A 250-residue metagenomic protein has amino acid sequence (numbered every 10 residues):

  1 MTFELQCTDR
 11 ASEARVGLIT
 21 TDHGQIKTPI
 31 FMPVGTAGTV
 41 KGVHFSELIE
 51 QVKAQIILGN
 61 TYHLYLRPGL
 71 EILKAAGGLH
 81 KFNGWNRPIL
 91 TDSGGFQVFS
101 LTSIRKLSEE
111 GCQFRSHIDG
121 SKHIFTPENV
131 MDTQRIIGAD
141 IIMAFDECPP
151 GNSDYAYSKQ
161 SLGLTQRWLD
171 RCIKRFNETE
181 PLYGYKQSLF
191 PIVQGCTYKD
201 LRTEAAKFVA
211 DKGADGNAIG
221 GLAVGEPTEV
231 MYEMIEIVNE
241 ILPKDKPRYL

Functional and structural regions predicted by a protein language model:
M1-L182: Non-catalytic, usually N-terminal nucleic-acid engagement modules in DNA/RNA processing proteins
T179, S188-L250: Glycine-rich phosphate/ribose-binding loops and adjacent secondary-structure elements that form binding surfaces
